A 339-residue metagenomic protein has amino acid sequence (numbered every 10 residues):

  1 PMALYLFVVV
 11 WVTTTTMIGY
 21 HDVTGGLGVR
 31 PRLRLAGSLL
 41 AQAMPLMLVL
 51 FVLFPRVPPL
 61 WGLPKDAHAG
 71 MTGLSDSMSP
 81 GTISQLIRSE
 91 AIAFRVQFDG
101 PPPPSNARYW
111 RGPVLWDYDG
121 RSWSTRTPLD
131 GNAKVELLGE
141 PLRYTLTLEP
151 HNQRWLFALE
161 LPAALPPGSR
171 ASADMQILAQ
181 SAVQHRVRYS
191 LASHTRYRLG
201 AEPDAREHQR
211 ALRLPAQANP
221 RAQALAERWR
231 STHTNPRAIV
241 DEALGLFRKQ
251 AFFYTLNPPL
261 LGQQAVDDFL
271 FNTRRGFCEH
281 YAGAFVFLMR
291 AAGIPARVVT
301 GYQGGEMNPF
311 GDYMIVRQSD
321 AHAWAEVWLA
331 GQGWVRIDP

Functional and structural regions predicted by a protein language model:
P1-P339: Helix-boundary/low-complexity linker signature
